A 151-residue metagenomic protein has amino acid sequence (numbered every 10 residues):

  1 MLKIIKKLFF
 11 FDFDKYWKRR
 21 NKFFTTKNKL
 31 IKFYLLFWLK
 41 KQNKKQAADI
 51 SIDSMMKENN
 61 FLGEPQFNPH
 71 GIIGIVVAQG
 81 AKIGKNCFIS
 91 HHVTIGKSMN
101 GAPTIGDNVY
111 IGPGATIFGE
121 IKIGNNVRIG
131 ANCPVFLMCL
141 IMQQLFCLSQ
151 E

Functional and structural regions predicted by a protein language model:
M1-M55: Terminal amphipathic alpha-helical/low-complexity segments used for targeting or macromolecular assembly
I52, E58, G63-P65, P69-I73 (+11 more regions): Left-handed beta-helix
E151: Conserved nucleotide-binding/hydrolysis micro-motifs of P-loop NTPases
